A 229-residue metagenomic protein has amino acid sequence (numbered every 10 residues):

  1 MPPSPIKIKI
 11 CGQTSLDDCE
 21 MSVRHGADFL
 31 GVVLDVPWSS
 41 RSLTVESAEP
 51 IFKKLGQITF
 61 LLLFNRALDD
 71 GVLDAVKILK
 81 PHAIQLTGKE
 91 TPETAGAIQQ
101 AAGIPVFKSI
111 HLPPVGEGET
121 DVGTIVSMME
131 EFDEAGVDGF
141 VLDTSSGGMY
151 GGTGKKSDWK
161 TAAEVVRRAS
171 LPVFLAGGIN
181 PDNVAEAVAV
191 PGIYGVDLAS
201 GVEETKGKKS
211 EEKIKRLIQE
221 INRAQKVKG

Functional and structural regions predicted by a protein language model:
M1-C11: N-terminal amphipathic alpha-helix/helix-capping segment at the start of soluble metabolic enzymes
K9-E20, H25: N-terminal beta1-alpha1 ligand-phosphate binding loop
T14, S39-S47, T120-T124, T153-S157 (+2 more regions): Alpha-helix N-cap and loop-to-helix initiation/capping positions
S22, I84, F140, D158 (+3 more regions): Conserved, mostly hydrophobic/aromatic
V23-R24, V76-K77, D133, V188-A189: Non-catalytic positions within long, well-ordered alpha-helices that form the structural scaffold/packing of enzyme
G31-W38, F52-P172, N183: Conserved anion-binding
V45-K53, A97, A199-G229: C-terminal helical cap(s) of enzyme catalytic domains, especially alpha/beta-barrels
